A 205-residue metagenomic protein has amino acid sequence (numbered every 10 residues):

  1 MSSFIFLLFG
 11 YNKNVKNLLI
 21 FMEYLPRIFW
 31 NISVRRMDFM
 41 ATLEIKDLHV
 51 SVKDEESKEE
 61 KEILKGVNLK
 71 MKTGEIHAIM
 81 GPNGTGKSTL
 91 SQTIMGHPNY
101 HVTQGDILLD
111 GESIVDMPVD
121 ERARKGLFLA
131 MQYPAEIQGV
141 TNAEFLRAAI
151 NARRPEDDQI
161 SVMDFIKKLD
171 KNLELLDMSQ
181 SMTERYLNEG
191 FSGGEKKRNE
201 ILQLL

Functional and structural regions predicted by a protein language model:
L43-I45, L64: Conserved structural motif at the start of ABC-family nucleotide-binding domains
E55-E62, E121: Short coil-to-beta microelement around the adenine-binding A-loop and adjacent beta1/P-loop entry of ABC ATPase
M80-P82: The feature captures the beta-strand-to-loop junction immediately N-terminal to the Walker
S88: Walker A/P-loop
M95: Helix-to-loop junction immediately C-terminal to a conserved catalytic motif
D106-R122, N188: ABC ATPase NBD Q-loop/coupling interface
A135-L205: ABC-family P-loop ATPase nucleotide-binding domains
